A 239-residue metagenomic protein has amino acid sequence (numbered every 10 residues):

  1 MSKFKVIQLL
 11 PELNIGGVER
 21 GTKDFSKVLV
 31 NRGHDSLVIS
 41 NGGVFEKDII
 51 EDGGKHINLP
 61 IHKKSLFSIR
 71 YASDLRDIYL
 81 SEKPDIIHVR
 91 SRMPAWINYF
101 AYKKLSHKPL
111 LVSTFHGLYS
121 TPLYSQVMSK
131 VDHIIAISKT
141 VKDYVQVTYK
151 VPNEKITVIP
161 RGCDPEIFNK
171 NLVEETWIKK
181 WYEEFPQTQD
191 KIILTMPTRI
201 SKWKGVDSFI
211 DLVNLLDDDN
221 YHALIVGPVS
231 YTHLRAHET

Functional and structural regions predicted by a protein language model:
Q8-I69, P228-Y231: N-terminal strand-loop element at the rim of the active site of nucleotide-sugar-dependent glycosyltransferases
P11-N14, F185-T188, P197-S201, V229-S230: Short donor-sugar binding/catalytic loops of nucleotide-sugar-dependent glycosyltransferases, especially enzymes
G16-D24, I192-L215: A conserved mid-protein helix/loop that constitutes part of the nucleotide-sugar donor-binding site
Y79, K103-K139, D143: A conserved, positively charged/aromatic
V89-A95, F115: Short His-centered aromatic/hydrophobic patch
D132-V158, C163-K170: A short, active-site helix/loop in glycosyltransferases that binds the activated sugar's phosphate group
N169-Q187: A short helix/loop element that forms part of the nucleotide-sugar donor recognition site in Leloir-type
T232-T239: Conserved small/polar residues in nucleotide/adenosyl-binding loops
